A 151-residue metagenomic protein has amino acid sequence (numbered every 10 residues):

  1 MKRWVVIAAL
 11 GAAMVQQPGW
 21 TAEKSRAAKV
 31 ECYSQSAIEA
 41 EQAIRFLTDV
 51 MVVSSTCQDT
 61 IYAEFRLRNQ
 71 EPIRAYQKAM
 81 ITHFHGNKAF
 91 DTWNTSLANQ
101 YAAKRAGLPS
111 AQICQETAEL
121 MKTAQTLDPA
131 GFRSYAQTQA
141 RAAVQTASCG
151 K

Functional and structural regions predicted by a protein language model:
M1-V6: Bacterial N-terminal signal peptides that target proteins for export
I7-A13: Bacterial N-terminal signal peptides
Q16-P18: N-terminal signal peptide c-region/cleavage motif recognized by signal peptidases
S25-E31: Long intrinsically disordered, low-complexity regulatory segments
E31-N99: Short N-proximal segments of mature Sec-exported proteins
N69-K151: Compact alpha-helical subdomains of small soluble proteins
